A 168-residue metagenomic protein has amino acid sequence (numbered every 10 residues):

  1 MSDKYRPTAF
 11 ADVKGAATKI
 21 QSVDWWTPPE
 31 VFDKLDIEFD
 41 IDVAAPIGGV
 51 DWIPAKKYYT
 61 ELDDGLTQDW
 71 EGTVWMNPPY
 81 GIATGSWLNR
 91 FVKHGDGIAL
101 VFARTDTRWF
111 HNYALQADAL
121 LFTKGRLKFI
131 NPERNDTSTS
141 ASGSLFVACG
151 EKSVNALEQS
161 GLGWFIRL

Functional and structural regions predicted by a protein language model:
M1-L168: Class I S-adenosyl-L-methionine-dependent methyltransferase catalytic core
